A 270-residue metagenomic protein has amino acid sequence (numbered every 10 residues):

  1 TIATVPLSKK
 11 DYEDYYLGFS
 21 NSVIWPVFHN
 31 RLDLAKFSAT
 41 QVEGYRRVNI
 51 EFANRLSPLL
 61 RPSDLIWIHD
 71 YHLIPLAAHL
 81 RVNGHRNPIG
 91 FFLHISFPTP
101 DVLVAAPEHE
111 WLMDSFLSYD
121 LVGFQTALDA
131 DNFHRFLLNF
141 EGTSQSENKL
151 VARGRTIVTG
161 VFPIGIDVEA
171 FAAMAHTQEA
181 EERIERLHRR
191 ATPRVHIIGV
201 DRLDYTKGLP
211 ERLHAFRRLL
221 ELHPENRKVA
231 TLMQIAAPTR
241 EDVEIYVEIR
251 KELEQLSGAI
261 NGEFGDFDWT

Functional and structural regions predicted by a protein language model:
T1-T270: Catalytic cores of carbohydrate-active enzymes across secretory and cytosolic contexts
